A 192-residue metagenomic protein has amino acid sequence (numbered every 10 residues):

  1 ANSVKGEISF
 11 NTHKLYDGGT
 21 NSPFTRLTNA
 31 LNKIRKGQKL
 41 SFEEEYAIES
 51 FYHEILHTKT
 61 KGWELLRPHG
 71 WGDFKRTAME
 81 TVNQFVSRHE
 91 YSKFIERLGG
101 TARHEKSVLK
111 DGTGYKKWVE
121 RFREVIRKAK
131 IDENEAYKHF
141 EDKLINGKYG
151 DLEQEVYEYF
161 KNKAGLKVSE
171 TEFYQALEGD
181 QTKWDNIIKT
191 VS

Functional and structural regions predicted by a protein language model:
I8: Short, surface-exposed loop/strand segments
T12-F51, W71-F74: Short pre-active-site segment immediately N-terminal to the catalytic Zn-binding motif
E45-L66, E80, Q84, R88: Active-site recognition of the HExxH zinc-binding catalytic motif
W71-K117: Post-HExxH zinc-binding segment in Zn-dependent metallohydrolases
K110-S192: Pan-zinc metallopeptidase signature
